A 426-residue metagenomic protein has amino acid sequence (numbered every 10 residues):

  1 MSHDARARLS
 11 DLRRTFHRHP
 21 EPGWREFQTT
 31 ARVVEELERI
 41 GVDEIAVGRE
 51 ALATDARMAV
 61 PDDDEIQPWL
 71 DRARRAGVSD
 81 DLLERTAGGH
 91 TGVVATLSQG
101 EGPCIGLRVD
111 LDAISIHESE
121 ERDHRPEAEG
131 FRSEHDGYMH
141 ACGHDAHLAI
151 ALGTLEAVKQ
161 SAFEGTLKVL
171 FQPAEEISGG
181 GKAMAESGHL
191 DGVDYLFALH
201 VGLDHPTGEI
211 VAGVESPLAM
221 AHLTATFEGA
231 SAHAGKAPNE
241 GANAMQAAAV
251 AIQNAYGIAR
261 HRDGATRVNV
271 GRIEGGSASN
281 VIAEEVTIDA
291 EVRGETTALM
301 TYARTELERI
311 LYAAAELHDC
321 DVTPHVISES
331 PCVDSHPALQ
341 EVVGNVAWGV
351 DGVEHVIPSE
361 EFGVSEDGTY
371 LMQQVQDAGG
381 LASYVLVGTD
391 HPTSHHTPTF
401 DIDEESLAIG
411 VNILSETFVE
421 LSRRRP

Functional and structural regions predicted by a protein language model:
S2-M139, Q160-F163: Acidic/His- and Gly-rich active-site-bordering loop/insert found across diverse amide/peptide-bond hydrolases
F16, L37, A95, L107 (+9 more regions): Divalent metal-coordination and catalytic microenvironments
H17-H19, W24, H140, H144-H147 (+3 more regions): Histidine-centered active-site/metal-ligand motif
R49, V109-L111, H200, A221-S231 (+2 more regions): Short, small-residue-rich loop/turn micro-motifs
M58-A59, V93, S115-I116, E127-M139 (+3 more regions): Histidine/acidic-residue-rich, glycine-tolerant segments that coordinate divalent metal ions
D110-A113, E120, G202, L218-M220 (+2 more regions): Short glycine-enriched loops at secondary-structure junctions
Q246-P426: Metal-dependent amide/peptide-bond hydrolase catalytic core, centered on the "pita-bread" metallohydrolase fold
